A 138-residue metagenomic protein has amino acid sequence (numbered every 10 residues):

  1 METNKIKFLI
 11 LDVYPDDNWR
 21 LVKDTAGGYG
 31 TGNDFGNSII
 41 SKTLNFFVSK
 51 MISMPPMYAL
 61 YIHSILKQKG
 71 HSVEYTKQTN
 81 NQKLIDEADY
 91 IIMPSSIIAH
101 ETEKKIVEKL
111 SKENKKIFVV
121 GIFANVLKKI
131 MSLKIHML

Functional and structural regions predicted by a protein language model:
M1-N4: Basic/polar N-terminal segments that are highly enriched at the extreme N-terminus, encompassing both cleavable
I6-D34: Short, solvent-exposed beta-strand-terminating loops
Y14, M54-P55, I135: Intrinsic-disorder/low-complexity coil detector
D24-Y29, T43-N45, G70-S72, M93 (+1 more regions): Short acidic/polar alpha-helix capping motifs at helix-coil junctions
T31-L60: Aromatic- and Gly/Pro-rich amphipathic surface segment
Y58-L138: Glycine-rich beta-alpha loop elements in corrinoid/cobalamin-binding modules across cobalamin-dependent enzymes
